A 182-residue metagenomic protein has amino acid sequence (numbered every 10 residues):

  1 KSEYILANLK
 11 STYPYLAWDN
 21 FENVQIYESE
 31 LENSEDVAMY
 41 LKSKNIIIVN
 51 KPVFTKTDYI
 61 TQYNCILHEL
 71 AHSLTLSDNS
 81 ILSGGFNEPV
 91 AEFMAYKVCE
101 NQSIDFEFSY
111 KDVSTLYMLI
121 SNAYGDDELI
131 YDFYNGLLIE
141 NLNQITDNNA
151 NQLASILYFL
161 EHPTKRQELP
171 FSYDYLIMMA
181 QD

Functional and structural regions predicted by a protein language model:
K1, I5, A91, D112-V113 (+1 more regions): Alpha-helical structural motif
K1-Y59: Auxiliary, metal-adjacent structural segments of Zn-dependent hydrolase domains
I60-N79, E88, E92, Y96: Active-site recognition of the HExxH zinc-binding catalytic motif
N79-A123: Post-HExxH zinc-binding segment in Zn-dependent metallohydrolases
F106-D182: Pan-zinc metallopeptidase signature
